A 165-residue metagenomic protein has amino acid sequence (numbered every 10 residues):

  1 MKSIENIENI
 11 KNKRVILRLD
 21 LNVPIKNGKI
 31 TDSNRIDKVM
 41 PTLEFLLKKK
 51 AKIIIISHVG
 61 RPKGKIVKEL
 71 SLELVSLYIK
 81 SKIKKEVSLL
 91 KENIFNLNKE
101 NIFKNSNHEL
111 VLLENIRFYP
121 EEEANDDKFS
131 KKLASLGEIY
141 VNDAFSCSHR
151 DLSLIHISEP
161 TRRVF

Functional and structural regions predicted by a protein language model:
M1-S158: Active-site loop-to-helix "anion-binding N-cap" substructures in soluble metabolic enzymes
I157-F165: A short, hydrophobic C-terminal helix/tail in secreted or cell-surface proteins
